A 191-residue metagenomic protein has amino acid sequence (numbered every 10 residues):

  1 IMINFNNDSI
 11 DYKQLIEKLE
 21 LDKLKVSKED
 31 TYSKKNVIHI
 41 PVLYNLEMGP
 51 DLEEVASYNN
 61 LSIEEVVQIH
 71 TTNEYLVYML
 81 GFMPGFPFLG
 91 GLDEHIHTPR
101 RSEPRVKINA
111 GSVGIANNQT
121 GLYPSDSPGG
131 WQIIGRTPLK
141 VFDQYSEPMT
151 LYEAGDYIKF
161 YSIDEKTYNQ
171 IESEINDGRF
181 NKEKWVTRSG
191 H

Functional and structural regions predicted by a protein language model:
I1-H191: Glycine-rich active-site loops that engage anionic ligands at enzyme catalytic sites
